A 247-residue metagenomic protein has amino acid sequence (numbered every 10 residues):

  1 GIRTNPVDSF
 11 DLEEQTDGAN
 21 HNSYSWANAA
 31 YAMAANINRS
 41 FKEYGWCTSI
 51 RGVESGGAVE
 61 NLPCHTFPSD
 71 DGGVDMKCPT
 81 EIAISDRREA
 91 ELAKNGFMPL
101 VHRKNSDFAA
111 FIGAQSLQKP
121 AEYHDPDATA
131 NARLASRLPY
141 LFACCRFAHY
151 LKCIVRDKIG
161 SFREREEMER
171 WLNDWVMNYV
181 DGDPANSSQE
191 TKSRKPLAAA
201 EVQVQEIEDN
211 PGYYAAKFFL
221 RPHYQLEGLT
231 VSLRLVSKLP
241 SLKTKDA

Functional and structural regions predicted by a protein language model:
G1-E167, W171, V231: Long, contiguous, structured domain-core segments that constitute the functional module of a protein
L100, A109-F111, L151, A200-V204 (+1 more regions): Generic structural hydrophobic/aromatic packing signal, biased to beta-strands
S106, R146, L172, L197-A199 (+1 more regions): Active-site lining segments that contact anionic ligands and/or coordinate catalytic metals
L117, N178, Y224-L226: Short loop/turn segments at secondary-structure transitions that flank enzyme active sites
E167-A185, K192-S193: Short, hydrophobic/π-rich interface segment
D174-N178, K195-A199, S241-T244: Short amphipathic alpha-helical patches
A185-P211: Short, structured protein-protein interaction patches enriched in aromatics and acidic/basic residues, typified by
E201-A247: C-terminal edge-of-domain segments
